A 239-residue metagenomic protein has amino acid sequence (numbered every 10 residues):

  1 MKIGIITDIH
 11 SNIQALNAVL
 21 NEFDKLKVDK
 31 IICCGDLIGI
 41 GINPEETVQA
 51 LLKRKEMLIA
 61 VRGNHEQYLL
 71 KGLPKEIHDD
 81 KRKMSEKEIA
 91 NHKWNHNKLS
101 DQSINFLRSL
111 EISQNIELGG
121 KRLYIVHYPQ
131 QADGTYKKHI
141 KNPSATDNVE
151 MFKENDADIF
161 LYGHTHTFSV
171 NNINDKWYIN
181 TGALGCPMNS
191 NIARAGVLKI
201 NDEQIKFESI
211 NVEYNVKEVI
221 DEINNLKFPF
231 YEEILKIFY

Functional and structural regions predicted by a protein language model:
M1-I3, N115-Y124, I173-W177, Q204-K206: Beta-strand-turn-beta hairpins that frame and shape the catalytic cleft of phosphate-ester-processing enzymes
K2, I6-K98, R108: Core catalytic region of metal-dependent phosphoesterases/phosphodiesterases, especially metallo-beta-lactamase-like
I6-T7, I31-D36, I59-N64, V126 (+2 more regions): Active-site neighborhood of phospho(di)ester-bond hydrolases with catalytic His/Asp-centered motifs
S11, I38-G39, Q130, T167 (+1 more regions): Short active-site segment of divalent metal-dependent hydrolases/proteases that encodes the spacing between
R82, E86, G119-K153: Active-site-proximal segments of metal-dependent phosphoesterases and phosphodiesterases across multiple
K87-R122, T146: Metallo-beta-lactamase
I140-N171, W177-Y178: Anionic-ligand binding region
N171-Y239: Acidic, His/Gly-rich catalytic cores of divalent-metal-dependent hydrolytic chemistry
